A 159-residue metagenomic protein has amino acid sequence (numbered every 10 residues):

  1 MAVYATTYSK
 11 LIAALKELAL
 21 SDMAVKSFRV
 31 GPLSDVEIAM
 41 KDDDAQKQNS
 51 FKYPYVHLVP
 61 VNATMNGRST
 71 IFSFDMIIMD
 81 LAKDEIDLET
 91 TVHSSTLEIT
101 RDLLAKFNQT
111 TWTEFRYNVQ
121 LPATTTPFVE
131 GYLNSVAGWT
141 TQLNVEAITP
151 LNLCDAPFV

Functional and structural regions predicted by a protein language model:
M1-G67, D155-V159: Small/polar-rich, solvent-exposed N-terminal microdomains that initiate assembly or binding
A2-A13, G67-I71, I78-A105: Extracellular/virion structural assembly segments
S9, L18-D22, F28, N49 (+1 more regions): Acidic-leaning, charged glycine-interspersed low-complexity segments
A63-S73, W112-T113: Generic structural signal for short, solvent-exposed loop/turn connectors between secondary structure elements
R68-K83, S135-T149: Oligomerization/assembly interface segments of phage tail-like spikes and tubes
D87-E89, N152-V159: Short, charged, solvent-exposed linker or helix-capping segments at domain edges/interfaces that act as flexible hinges
